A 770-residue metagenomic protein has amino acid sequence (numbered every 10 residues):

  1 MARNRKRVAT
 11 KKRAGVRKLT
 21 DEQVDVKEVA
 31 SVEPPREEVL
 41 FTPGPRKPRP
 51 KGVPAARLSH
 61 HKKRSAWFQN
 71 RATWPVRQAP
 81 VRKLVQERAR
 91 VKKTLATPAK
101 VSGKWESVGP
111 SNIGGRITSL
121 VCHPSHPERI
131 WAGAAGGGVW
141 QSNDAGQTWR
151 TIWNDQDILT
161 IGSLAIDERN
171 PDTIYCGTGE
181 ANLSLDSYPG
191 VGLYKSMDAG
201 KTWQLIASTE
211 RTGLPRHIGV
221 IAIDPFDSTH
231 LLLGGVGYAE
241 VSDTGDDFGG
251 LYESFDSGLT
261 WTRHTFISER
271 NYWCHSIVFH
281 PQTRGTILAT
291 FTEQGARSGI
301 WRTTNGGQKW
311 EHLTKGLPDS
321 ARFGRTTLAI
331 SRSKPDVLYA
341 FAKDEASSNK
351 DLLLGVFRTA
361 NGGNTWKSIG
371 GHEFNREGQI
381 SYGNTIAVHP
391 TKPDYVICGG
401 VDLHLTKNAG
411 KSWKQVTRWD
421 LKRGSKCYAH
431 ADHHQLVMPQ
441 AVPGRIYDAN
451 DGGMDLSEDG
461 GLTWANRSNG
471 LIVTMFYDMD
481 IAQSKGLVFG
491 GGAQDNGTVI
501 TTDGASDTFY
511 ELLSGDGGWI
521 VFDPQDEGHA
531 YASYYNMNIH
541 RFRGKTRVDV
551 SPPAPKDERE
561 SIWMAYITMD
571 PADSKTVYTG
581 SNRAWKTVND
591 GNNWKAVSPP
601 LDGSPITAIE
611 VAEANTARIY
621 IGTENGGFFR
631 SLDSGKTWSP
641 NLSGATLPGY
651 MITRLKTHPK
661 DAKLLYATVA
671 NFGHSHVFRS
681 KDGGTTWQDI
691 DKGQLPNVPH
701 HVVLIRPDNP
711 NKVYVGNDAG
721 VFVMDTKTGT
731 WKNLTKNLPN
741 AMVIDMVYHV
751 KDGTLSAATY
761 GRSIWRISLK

Functional and structural regions predicted by a protein language model:
M1-E22, K27: Polybasic, lysine-enriched low-complexity intrinsically disordered terminal tails
T20-K770: Beta-propeller blade termini and top-face loops
